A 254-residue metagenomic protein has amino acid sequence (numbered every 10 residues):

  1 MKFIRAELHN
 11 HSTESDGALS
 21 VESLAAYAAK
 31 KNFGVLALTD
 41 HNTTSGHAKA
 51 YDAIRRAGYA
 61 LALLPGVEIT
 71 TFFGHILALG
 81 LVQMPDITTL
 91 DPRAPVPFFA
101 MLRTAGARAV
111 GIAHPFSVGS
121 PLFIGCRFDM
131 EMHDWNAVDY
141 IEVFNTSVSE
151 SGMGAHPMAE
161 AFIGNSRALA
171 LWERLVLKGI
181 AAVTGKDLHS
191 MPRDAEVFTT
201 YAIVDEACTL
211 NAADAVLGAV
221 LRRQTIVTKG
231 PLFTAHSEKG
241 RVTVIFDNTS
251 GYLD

Functional and structural regions predicted by a protein language model:
M1-F123, R127-M130, E142-L169, V183-K186 (+1 more regions): A metal-dependent hydrolase metal-coordination microenvironment
M1-F3, S23-L24, L177-A182, K186-D254: C-terminal functional module detector
A29, R103, E173-V176, L221: Alpha-helix boundary recognition
G58, G66, N136, R222-R223: Glycine-centered secondary-structure boundary/capping sites
Y59, G106, N136-A137, K178 (+1 more regions): Short, structured coil segments at secondary-structure junctions
F72, W135, D194-E196: A short, structural micro-pattern
F128-S151, A202-A215: Structural recognition of alpha->loop->beta junctions
P157, R167-R174, E196-V197, V216: Functionally critical loop-and-helix segments that line ligand-binding/catalytic clefts of soluble enzyme domains
